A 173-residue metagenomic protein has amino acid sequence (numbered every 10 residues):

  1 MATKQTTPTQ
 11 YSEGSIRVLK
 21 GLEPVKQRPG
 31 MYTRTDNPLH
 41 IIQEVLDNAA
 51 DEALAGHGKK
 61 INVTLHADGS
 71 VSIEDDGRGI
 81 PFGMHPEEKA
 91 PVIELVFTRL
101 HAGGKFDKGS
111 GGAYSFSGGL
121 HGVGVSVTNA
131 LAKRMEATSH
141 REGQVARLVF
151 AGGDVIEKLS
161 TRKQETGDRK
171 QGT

Functional and structural regions predicted by a protein language model:
M1-Q43, L95, G109-S110: Bergerat-fold GHKL ATPase/HATPase_c domain
A2-S15, G69-V92, G103-T173: GHKL-type ATPase core
L19-L22, R28, D76, R99 (+1 more regions): Generic beta-structure capping elements
V25, N48, I73, V96 (+1 more regions): Residue-level signature of catalytic and energy-coupling elements of molecular machines, predominantly ATP/GTP-dependent
M31-Y32, E52, G79-I80: Short strand->helix junction
D36-I61, G124-L131: Conserved ATP-binding N-box helix of the HATPase_c
L39-A49, A90-F106: A short, contiguous, amphipathic alpha-helix enriched in charged residues
K60-T64, E136: Short, surface-exposed charged micro-motifs
